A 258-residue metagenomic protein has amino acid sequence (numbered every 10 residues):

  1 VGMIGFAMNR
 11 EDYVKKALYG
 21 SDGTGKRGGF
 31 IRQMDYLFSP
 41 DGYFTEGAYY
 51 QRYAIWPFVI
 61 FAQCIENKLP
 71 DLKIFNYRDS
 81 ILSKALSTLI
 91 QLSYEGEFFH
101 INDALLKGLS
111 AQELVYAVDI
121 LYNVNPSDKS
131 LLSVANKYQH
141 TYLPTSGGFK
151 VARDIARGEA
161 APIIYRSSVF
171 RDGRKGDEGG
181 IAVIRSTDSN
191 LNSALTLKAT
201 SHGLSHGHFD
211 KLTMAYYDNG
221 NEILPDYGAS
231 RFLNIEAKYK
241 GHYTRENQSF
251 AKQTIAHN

Functional and structural regions predicted by a protein language model:
G2, M8, Y49-I223: Carbohydrate-active enzyme catalytic cores, enriched for enzymes that act on polyanionic acidic polysaccharides
G2-I4, D22, V59, S249-Q253: Extracellular glycan-targeting catalytic surfaces
A7, P40, T45, D218 (+1 more regions): Short glycine/serine/threonine-biased micro-segments
N9-R10, N258: Carboxylate/His-rich catalytic cores and anion/metal-binding grooves
D12-G42, S80-E97, S201: Long, well-ordered core segments of solenoidal/helical folds
M34-D35, N67, T244-R245: Juxtamembrane/interface motifs at transmembrane-helix termini
S39-E46, P70-D71, I255: Glycine- and acidic
A194-N258: Catalytic core of carbohydrate-active enzymes
